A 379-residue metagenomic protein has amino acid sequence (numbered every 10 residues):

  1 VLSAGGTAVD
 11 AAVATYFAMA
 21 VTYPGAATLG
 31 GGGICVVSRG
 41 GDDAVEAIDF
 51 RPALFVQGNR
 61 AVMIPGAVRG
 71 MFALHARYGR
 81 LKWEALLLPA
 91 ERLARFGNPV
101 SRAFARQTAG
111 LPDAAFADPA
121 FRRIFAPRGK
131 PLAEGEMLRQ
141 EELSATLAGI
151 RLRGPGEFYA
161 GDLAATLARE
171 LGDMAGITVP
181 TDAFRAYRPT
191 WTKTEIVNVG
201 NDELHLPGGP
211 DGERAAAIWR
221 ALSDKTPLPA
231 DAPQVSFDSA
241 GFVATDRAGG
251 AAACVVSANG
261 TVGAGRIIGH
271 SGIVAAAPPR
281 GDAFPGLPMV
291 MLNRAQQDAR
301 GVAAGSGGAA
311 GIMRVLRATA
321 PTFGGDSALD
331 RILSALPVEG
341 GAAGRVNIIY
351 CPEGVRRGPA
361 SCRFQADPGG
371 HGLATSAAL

Functional and structural regions predicted by a protein language model:
V1-R123, S144-A145, D211-G212, A216-C351: Proteins synthesized as precursors that undergo proteolytic processing into mature forms
G5, R128, A175, R300 (+1 more regions): Feature targets compositionally biased, intrinsically disordered low-complexity regions with long contiguous runs
A11-T15, T166-R169, P207-G208: Short hydrophobic alpha-helical segments that form membrane-spanning helices or hydrophobic packing faces of helical
G41-D42, K130, E136, D162 (+7 more regions): Intrinsically disordered, low-complexity regions
N59-R60, F116-E157, G200-D231, P359-L379: C-terminal, well-structured catalytic/ligand-binding subdomain of enzymes
L74-L204: Long, well-ordered, tryptophan-enriched scaffold segments
P189, I196, E339-L379: Cofactor-centric catalytic regions
